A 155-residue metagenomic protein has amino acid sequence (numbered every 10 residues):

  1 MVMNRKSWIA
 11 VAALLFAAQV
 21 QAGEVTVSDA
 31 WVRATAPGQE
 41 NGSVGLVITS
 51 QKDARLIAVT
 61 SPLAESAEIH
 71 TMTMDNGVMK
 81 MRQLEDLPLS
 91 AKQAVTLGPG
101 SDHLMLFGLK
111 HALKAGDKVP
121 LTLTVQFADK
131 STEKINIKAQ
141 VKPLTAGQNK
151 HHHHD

Functional and structural regions predicted by a protein language model:
M1-I9: Bacterial N-terminal signal peptides that target proteins for export
M3-N4, Q19, K80: Intrinsically disordered, low-complexity sequence elements enriched in Ser/Thr/Gly/Pro
I9-A10, P37: General helical structural elements
A12, A17-A22: N-terminal signal peptide c-region/cleavage motif recognized by signal peptidases
E24-D155: Compact, glycine-rich, soluble single-domain proteins
